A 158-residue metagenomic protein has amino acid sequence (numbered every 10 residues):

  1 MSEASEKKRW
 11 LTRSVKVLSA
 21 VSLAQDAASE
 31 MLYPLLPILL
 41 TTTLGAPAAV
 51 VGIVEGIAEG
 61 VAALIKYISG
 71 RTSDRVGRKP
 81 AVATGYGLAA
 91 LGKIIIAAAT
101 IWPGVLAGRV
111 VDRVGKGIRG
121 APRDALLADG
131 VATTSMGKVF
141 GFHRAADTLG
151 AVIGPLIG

Functional and structural regions predicted by a protein language model:
K8-E59: Helix-loop boundary and gating motifs at the non-cytosolic
P37, G154-G158: Small-residue (Gly/Pro/Ala) motifs that create kinks and tight helix-helix packing interfaces
E59-Y67, A151-V152: Residue-level signature of mid-helix packing/kink "hotspots" within the transmembrane helices of 12-pass Major
P80-I94: Structural signature of the two symmetry-related core transmembrane helices
I95-I96, D112: MFS-fold secondary transporters
A97-G108: Helix-loop junctions at membrane interfaces in 12-TM secondary transporters
G108-L149: Cytoplasmic helix-loop-helix junction between adjacent transmembrane helices in 12-TM secondary transporters
